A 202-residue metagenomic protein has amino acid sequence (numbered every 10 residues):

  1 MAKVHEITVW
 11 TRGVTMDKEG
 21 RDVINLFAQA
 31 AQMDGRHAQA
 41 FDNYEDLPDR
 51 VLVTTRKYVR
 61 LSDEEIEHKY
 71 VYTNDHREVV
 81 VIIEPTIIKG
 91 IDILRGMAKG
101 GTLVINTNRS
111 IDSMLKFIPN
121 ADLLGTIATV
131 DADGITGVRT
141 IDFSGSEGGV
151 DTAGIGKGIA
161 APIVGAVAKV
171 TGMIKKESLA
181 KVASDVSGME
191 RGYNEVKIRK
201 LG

Functional and structural regions predicted by a protein language model:
M1-G202: Active-site cofactor/cluster-binding pocket
